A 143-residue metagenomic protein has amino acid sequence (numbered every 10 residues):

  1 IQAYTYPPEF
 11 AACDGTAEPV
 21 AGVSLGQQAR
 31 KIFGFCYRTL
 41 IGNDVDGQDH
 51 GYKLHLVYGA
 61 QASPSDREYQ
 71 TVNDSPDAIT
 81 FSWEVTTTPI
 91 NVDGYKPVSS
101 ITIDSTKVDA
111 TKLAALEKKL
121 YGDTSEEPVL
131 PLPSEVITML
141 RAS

Functional and structural regions predicted by a protein language model:
Q2-S143: Signature of extracytoplasmic/envelope-associated structural regions
